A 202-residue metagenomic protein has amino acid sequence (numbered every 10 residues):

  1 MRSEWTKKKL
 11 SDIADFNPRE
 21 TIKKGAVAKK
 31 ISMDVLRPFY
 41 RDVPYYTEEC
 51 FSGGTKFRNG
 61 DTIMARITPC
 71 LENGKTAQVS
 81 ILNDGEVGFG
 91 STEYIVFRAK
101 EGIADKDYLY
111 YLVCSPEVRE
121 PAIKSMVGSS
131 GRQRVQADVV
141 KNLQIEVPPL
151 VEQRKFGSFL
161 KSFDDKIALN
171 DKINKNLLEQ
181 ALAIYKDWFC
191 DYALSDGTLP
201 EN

Functional and structural regions predicted by a protein language model:
M1-E20, E146-N202: Non-catalytic DNA-recognition/assembly elements of restriction-modification systems
K7-A65, C70-V79: Sequence-specific dsDNA recognition surfaces
K9-A14, R37-E49, K56, K100-E101 (+3 more regions): Extended, charge-rich alpha-helical segments
G54-S115, G128: A short beta-sheet element
E86-I95, V127-G157: A short glycine-rich beta-alpha junction/loop motif
C114-R119, I123-M126, Q144-E146: Well-ordered mid-protein domain cores that form the structural environment of catalytic cofactors
